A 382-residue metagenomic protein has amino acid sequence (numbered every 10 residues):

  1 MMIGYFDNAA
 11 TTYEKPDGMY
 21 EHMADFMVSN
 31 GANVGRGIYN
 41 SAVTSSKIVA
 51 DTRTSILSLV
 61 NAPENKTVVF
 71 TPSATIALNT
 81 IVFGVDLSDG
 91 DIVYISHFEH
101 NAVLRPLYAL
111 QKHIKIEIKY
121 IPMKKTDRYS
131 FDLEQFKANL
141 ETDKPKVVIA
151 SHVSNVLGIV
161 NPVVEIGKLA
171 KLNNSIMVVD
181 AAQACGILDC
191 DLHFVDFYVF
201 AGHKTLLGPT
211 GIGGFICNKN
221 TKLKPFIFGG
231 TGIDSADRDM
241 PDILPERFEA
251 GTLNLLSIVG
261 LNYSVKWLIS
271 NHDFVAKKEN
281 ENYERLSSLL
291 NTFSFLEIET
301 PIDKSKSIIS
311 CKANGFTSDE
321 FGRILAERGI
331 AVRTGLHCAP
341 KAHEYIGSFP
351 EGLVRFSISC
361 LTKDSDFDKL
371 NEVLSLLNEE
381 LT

Functional and structural regions predicted by a protein language model:
M1-T382: Pyridoxal 5′-phosphate
